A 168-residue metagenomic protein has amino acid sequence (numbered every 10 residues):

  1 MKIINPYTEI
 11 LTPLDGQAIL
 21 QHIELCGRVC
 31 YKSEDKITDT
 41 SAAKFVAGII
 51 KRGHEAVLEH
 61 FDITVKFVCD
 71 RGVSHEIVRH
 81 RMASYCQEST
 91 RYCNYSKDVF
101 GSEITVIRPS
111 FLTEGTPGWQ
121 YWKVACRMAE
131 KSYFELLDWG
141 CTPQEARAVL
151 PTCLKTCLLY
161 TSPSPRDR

Functional and structural regions predicted by a protein language model:
M1-R168: Family-specific signature for flavin-dependent thymidylate synthase
